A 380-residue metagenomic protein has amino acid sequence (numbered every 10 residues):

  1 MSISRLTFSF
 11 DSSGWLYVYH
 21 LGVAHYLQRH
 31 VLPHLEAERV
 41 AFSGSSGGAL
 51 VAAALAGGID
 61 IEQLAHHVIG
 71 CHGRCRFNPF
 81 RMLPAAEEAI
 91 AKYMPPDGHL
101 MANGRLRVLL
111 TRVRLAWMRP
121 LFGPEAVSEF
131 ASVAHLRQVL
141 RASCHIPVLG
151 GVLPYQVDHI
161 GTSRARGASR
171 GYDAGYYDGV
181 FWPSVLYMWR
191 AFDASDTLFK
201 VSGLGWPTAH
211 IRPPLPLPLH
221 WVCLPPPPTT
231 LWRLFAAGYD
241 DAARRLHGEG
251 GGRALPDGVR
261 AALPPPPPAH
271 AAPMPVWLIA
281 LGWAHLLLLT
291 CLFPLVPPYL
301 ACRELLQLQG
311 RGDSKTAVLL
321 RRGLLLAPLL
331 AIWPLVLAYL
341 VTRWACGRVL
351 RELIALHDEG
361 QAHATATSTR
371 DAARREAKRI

Functional and structural regions predicted by a protein language model:
M1-S43, A53-I380: Patatin-like phospholipase
G44, G48: Gly/Ala-rich beta-loop-alpha elbow adjacent to hydrolase catalytic centers
